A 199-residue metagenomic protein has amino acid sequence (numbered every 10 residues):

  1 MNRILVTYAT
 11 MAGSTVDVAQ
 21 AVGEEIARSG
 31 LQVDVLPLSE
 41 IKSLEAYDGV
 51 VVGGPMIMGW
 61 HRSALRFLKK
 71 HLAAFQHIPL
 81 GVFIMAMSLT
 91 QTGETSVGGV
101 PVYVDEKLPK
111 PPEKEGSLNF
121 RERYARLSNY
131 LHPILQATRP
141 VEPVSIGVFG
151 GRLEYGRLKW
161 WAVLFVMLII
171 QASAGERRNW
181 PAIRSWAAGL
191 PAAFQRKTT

Functional and structural regions predicted by a protein language model:
M1-A12, P143: Long, low-complexity, intrinsically disordered polar/charged segments
R3, D17, E24-E25, S29 (+3 more regions): FMN-binding flavodoxin-like domain, especially the glycine-rich phosphate-binding loop
Y8-M11, L38, M85, G151: Cofactor-binding loop segments of dinucleotide-utilizing enzymes, especially the Rossmann-like FAD- and NAD(P)+-binding
A9, G54-P55: Short strand-loop junctions, especially beta-strand C-caps/beta-turns that link beta-sheets to coils or alpha-helices
L38-E40, P55-M56: Short beta->alpha junction loops
